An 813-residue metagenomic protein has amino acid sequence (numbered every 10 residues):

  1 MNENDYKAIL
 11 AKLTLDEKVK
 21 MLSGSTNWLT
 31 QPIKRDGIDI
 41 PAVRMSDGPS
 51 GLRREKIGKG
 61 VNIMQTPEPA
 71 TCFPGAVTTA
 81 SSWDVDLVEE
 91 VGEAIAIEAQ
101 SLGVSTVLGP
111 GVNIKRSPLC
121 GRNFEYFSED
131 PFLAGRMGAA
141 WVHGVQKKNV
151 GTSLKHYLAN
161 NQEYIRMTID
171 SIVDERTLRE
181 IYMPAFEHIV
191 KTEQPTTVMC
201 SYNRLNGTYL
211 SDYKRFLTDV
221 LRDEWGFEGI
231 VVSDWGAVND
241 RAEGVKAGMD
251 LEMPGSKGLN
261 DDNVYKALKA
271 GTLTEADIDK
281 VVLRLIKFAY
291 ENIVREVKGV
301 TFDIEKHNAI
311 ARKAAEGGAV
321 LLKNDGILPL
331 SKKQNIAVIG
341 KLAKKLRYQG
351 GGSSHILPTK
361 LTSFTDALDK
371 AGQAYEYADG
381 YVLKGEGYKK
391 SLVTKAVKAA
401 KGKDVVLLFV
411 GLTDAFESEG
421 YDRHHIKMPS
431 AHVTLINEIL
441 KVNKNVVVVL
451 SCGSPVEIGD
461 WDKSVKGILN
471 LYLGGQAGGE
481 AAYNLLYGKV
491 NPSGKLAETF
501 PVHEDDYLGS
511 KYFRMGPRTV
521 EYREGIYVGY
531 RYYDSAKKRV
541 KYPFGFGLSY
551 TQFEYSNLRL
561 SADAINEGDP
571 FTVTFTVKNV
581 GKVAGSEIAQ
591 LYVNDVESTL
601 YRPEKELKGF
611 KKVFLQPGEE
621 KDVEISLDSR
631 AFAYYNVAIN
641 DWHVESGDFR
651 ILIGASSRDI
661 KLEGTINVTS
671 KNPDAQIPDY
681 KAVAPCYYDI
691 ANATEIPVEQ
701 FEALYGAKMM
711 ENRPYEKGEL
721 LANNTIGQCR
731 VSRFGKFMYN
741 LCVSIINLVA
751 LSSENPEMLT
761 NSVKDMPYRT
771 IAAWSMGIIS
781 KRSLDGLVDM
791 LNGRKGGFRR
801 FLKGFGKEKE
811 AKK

Functional and structural regions predicted by a protein language model:
M1-F632, D648-L652, S657, K681 (+5 more regions): Glycoside hydrolase catalytic-domain context in secreted enzymes
S629-Q676: Terminal connector regions
G664-S732: Charged, amphipathic alpha-helical linkers/stalks
F701-K813: Long, low-hydrophobicity ectodomains and other hydrophilic envelope-associated domains
